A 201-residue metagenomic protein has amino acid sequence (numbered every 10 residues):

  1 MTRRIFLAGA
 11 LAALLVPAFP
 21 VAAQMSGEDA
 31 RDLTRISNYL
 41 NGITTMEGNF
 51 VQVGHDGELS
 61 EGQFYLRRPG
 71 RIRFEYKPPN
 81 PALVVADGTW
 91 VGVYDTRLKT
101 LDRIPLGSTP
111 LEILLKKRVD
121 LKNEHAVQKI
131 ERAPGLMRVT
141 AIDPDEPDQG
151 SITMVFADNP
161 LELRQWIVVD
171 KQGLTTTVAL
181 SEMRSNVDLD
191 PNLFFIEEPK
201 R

Functional and structural regions predicted by a protein language model:
R3-L7, L11: N-terminal export leaders
P17-P20: N-terminal signal peptide c-region/cleavage motif recognized by signal peptidases
A23-R31: Cleaved targeting-peptide boundary
N38-H55: A short, Trp-centered hydrophobic/proline-enriched beta-strand micro-motif
L40, S108-K122: Short, solvent-exposed helix-to-loop capping segments enriched in aromatics
I43-T45, L59-E61, R67-P69, P79 (+5 more regions): Extracytoplasmic
Q63-I113, T176-T177, E182: An acidic-aromatic
K122-A126, R132-R201: Gly/Pro-enriched, hydrophobic low-complexity segments that function as extracytoplasmic propeptides/linkers
